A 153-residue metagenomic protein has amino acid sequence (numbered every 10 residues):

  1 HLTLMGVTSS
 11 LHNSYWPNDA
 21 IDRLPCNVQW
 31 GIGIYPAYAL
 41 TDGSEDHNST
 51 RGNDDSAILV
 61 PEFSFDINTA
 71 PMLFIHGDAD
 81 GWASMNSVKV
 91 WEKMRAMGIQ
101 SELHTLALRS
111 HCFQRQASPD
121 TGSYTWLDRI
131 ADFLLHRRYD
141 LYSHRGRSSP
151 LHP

Functional and structural regions predicted by a protein language model:
H1-I58, S64-I67: Primarily recognizes the serine-hydrolase "nucleophile elbow" in alpha/beta-hydrolase and SGNH/GDSL folds
G6-S10, Y35, H76, L134-L141: Sec/Tat-exported extracytoplasmic proteins
I32-Y35, I75, L106-A107: Alpha/beta-hydrolase-fold catalytic nucleophile elbow
L40, A79-A83: Acidic catalytic loop of the alpha/beta-hydrolase fold
F63-S64, A79, M97: Formylglycine-dependent sulfatase
N68, L73-H76: Short beta-strand/loop motif that positions the catalytic acidic residue of the alpha/beta-hydrolase fold
W82, V88-P153: C-terminal catalytic histidine-bearing segment of alpha/beta-hydrolase fold enzymes
